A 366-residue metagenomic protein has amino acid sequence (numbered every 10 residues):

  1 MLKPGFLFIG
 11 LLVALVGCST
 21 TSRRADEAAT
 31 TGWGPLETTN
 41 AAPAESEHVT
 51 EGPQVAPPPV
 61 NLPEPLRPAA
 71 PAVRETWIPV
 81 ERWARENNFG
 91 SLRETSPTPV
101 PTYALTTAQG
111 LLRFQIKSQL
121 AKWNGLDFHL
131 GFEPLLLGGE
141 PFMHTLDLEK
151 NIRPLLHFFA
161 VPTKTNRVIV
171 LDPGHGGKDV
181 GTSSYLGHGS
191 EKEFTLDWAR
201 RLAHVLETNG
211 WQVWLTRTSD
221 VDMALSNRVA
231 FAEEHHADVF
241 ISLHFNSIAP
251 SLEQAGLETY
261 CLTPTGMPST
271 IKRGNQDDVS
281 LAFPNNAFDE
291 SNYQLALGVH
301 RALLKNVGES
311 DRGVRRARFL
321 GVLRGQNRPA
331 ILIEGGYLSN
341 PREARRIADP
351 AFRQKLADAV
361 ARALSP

Functional and structural regions predicted by a protein language model:
M1-L7: Bacterial N-terminal signal peptides that target proteins for export
L11-L12: Residue-level signal for mature regions of secreted extracellular proteins and peptides
T21-S190, D197, L202-V205, N209: Primary recognition of N-terminal secretory signal peptides and signal-anchoring hydrophobic helices
G189-P366: Active-site-proximal helix/loop segments of hydrolytic enzymes
